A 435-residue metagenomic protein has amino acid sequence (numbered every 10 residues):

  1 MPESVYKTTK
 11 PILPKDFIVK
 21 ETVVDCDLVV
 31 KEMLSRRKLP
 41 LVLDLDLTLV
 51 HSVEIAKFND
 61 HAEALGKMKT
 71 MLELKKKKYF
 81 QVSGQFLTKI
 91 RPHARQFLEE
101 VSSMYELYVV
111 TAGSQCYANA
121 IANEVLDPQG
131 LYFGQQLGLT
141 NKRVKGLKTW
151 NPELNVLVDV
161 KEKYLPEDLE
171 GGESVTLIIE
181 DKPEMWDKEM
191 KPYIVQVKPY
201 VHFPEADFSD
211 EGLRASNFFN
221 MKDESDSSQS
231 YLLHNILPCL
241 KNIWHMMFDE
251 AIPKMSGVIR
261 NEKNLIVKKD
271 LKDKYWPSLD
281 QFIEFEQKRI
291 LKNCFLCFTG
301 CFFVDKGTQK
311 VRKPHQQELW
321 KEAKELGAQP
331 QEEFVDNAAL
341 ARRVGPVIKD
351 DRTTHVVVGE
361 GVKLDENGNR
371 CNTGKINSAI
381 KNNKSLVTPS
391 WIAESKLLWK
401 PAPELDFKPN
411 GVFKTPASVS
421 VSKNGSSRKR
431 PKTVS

Functional and structural regions predicted by a protein language model:
M1-L45, E54-K67, S427-T433: Non-catalytic pre-domain segments flanking phosphatase-related domains
D16-F17, F80-L107: Short, acidic loop-to-helix structural element flanking the phosphoryl-transfer center in phosphate-processing enzymes
F17-D27, L47, F218-I290: Eukaryotic nuclear low-complexity, Arg/Ser/Gly/Pro-rich intrinsically disordered regions
R37-L49, F97, S103-E106, Y132-Q135 (+7 more regions): Core residues of folded domains in eukaryotic genome-function proteins
V53-L65, G113, A120-E124, T149-N151 (+8 more regions): Short coil/turn segments at secondary-structure boundaries
K69-L87, N119-W244, K400-K408, V412-K414: Conserved, structured regulatory domains from eukaryotic proteins
A94-E124, L139, L296: Substrate-recognition element of Asp-dependent hydrolases with the DxDx(T/V) motif
E286-W391, S427-S435: Interaction modules related to DNA damage response and DNA replication/repair
